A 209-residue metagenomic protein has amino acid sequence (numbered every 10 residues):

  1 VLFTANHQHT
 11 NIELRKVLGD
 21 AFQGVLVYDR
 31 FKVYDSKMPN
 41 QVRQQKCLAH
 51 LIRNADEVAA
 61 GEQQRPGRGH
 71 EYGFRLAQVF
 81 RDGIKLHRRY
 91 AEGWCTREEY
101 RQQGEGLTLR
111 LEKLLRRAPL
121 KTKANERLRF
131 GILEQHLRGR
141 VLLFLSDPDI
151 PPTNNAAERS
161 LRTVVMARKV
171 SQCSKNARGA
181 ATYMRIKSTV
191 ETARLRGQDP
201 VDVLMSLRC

Functional and structural regions predicted by a protein language model:
V1-C209: Catalytic center-proximal scaffold of phosphoryl-transfer enzymes
